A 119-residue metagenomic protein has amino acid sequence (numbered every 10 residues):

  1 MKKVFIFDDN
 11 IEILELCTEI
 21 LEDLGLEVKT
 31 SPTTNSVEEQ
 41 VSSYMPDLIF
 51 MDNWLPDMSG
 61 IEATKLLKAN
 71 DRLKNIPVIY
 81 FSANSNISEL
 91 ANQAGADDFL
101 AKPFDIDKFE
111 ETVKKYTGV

Functional and structural regions predicted by a protein language model:
I11-K29: Two-component/phosphorelay signaling modules centered on CheY-like receiver
L14, P56, K74: The feature encodes the CheY-like receiver
T30-L48: Acidic, metal-coordinating helix/loop segments flanking the phosphotransfer/catalytic sites of two-component signaling
P32-T33, S59-E62: Acidic catalytic/metal-coordinating carboxylates
D52: Active-site residues of response regulator receiver
I61-K74: Short amphipathic alpha-helix used as the core "switch/output" element in two-component signaling
E62, N84-L100, K108-E111: Alpha4 helix (beta4-alpha4-beta5 surface) of REC/receiver domains from two-component response regulators
I79-F81: Hydrophobic/aromatic residues positioned on beta-strands within the core alpha/beta folds
